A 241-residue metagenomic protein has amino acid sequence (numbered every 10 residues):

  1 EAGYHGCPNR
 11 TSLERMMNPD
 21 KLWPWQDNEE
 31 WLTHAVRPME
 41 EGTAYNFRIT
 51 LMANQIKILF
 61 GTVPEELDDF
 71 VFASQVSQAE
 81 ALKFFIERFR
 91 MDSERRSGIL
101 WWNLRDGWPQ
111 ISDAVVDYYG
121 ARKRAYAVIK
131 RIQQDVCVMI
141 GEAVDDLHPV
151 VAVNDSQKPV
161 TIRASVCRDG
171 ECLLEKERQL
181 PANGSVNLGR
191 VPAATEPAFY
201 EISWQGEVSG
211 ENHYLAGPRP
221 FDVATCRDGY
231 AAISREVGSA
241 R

Functional and structural regions predicted by a protein language model:
E1-V160, G238-R241: Substrate-binding clefts and catalytic carboxylate motifs of secreted carbohydrate-active enzymes
A2-G3, R105, S156, V166 (+3 more regions): A broadly conserved detector of short glycine/acidic/proline-rich loop/turn motifs that flank catalytic sites and bind
N54-I58, D169, E175, Q179-A182 (+1 more regions): Polar/charged alpha-helical tracts
P159-T161, N187, D222: Poly-acidic low-complexity segments
S165-E207: Intrinsically disordered, low-complexity Pro/Gly/Ser/Thr-rich segments with frequent PxxP/GP/PP motifs and embedded
V191-A240: Terminal connector regions
